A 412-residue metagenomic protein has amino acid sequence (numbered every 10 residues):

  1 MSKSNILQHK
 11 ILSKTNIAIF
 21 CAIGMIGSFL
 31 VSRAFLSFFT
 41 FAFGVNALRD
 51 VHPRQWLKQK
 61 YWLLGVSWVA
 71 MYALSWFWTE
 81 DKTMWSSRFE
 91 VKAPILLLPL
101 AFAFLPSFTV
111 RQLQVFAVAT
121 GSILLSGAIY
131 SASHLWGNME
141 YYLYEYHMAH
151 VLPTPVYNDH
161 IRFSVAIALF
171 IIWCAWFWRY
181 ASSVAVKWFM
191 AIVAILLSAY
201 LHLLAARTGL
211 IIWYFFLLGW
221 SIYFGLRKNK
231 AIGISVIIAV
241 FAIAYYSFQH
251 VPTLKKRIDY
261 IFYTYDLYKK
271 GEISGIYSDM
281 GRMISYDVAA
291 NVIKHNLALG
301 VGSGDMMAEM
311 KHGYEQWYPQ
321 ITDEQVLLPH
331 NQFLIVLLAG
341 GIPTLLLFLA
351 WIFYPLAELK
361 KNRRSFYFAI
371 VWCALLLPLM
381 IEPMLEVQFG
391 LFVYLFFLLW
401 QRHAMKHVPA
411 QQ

Functional and structural regions predicted by a protein language model:
M1-S13, V184-A185, K361-S365, P383 (+1 more regions): A juxtamembrane structural motif centered on a specific transmembrane helix
M1-V51, L63-T79, L375-L377: N-terminal signal-anchor transmembrane segment
C21, M25, Q114-Y146, Y157-R227 (+2 more regions): Alpha-helical transmembrane segments of multi-pass inner-membrane proteins
G27, N46-P53, W76-Y130, F170-F177 (+1 more regions): Transmembrane alpha-helical segments and their membrane-water interfaces
A42-V45, L217, W351, F368-Q412: Transmembrane alpha-helices of multi-pass inner-membrane enzymes
D50, I222, Q316, L338-C373: Hydrophobic transmembrane alpha-helices and their immediate junctions
L203, F224-E272, D287-H295: A membrane-periplasm/extracellular boundary helix in multi-pass inner-membrane enzymes that assemble envelope glycans
I273-D287, N291-H295, L299-G340: Long extracytoplasmic/lumenal interhelical loops at the membrane interface of multi-pass membrane proteins
